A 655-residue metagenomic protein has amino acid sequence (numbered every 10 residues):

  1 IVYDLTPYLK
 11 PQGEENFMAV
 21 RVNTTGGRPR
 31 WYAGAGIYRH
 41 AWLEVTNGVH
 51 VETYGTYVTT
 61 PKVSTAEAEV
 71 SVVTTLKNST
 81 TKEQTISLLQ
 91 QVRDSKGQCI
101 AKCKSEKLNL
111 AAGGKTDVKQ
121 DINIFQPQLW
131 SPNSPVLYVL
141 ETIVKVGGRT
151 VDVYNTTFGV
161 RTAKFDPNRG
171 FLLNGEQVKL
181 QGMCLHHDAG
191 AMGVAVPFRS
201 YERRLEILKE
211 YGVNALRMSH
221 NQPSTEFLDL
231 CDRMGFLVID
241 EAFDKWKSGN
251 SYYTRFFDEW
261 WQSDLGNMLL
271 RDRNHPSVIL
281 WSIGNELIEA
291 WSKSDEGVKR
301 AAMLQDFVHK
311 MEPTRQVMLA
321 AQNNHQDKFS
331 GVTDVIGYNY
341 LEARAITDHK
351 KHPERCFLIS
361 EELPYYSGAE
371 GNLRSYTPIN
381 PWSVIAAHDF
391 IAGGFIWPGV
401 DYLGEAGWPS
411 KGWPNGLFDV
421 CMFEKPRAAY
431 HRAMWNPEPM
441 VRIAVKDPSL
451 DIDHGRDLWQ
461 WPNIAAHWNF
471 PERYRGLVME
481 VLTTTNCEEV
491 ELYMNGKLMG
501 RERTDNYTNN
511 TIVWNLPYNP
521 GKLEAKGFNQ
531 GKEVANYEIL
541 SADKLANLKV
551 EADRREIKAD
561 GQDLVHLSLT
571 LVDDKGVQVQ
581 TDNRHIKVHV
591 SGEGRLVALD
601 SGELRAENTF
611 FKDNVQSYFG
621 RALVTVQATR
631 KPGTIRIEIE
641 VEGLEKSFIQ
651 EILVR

Functional and structural regions predicted by a protein language model:
I1, F17, W31, E44 (+6 more regions): Active-site-adjacent substrate/metal-binding segments within catalytic domains of carbohydrate-active enzymes
I1-Y57, S79-T80, L89, R93-K96 (+4 more regions): Accessory beta-strand-rich segments of carbohydrate-active enzymes
P7, K119-L129, I512-Y518, F611-R630: Short, hydrophobic beta-strand segments
L9-K10, F17-Q84, T157-T162, G170 (+7 more regions): Non-catalytic, glycine-rich low-complexity segments
K10-G13, V73-D166, W514-G521, N529 (+1 more regions): Extended acidic/polar, glycine-enriched regions that form or flank non-catalytic beta-rich accessory modules
V72-L76, E141-I143, Q460-A466, V481-T484 (+4 more regions): Beta-strand-rich structural segments
Q84-L89, P132-V139, V478, N486-E488 (+4 more regions): Short flexible loop/turn segments that cap and initiate beta-strands
D264-M268, L304-Q316, S330-E405, P409-P437 (+1 more regions): Catalytic-core region of carbohydrate-active enzymes that cleave or remodel glycosidic bonds
